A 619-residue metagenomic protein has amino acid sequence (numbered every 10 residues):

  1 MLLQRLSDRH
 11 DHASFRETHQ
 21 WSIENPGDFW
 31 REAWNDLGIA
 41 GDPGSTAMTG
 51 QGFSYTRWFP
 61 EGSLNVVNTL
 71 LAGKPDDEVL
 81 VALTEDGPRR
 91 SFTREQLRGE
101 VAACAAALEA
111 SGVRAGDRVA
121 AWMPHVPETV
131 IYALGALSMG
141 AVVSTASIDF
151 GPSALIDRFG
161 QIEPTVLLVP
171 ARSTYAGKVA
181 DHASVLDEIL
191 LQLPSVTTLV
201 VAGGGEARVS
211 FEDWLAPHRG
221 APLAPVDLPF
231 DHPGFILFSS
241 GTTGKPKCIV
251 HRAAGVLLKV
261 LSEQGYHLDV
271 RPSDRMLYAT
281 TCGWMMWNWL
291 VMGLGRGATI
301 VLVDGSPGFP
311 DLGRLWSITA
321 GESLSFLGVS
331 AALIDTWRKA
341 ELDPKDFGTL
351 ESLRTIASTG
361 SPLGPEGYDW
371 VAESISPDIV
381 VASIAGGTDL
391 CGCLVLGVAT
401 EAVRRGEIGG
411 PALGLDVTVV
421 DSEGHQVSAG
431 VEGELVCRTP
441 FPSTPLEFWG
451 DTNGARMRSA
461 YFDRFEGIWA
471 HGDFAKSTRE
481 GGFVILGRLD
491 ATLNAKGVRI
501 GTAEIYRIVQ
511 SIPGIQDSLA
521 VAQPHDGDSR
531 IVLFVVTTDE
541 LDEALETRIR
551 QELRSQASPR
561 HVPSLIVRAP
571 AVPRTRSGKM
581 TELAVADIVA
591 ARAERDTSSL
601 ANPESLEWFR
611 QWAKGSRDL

Functional and structural regions predicted by a protein language model:
E17-W21, L80-L134, G151-I156, S210-D213 (+2 more regions): Conserved AMP-binding/adenylate-forming core of the ANL superfamily
D76-E78, V201, E206, E212-F238 (+3 more regions): Conserved pre-ATP/AMP-binding loop-to-beta segment of ANL
D86, V166-F230, A340-E341: ANL superfamily adenylate-forming
A121, A146, F150-R172, L186 (+6 more regions): AMP-binding/adenylate-forming catalytic core of the ANL superfamily
T198, L519-P524, V532-L533, R550-L619: Conserved C-terminal "lid"/linker of ANL adenylate-forming enzymes
L257-R275, M285-S325, A340-E341: Conserved AMP-binding/adenylation subdomain of ANL enzymes
R296-A298, S325-G328, R338-V403, D416: Gly/Ser/Thr-rich phosphate-binding loop
P411-G414, H425-F462, I500: Conserved ATP/PPi-binding loop(s) of AMP-dependent carboxylate-activating enzymes
